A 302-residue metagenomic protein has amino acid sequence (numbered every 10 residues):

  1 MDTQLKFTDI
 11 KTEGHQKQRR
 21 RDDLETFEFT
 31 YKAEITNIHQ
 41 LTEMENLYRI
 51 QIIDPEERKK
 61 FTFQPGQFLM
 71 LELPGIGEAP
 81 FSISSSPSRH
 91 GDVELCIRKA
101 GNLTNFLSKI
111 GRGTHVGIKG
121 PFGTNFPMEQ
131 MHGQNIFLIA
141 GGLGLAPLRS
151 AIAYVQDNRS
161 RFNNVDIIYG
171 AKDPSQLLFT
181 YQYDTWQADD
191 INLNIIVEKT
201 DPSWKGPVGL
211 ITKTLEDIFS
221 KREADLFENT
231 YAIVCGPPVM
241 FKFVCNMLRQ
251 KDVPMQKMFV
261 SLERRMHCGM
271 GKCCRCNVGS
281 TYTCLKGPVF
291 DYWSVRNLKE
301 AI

Functional and structural regions predicted by a protein language model:
M1-T26, A301-I302: Short, Lys/Arg-enriched, disordered terminal segments
D2-T12, N102-H267: FNR/FR-type flavoprotein reductase catalytic core
H15-T114, K172-D173, K199: Ferredoxin-reductase
N37, S85, I195-V197, V260 (+1 more regions): Structural signal for conserved beta-strand scaffold positions within catalytic alpha/beta enzyme cores
V239, E263-P288: Local cysteine-cluster metal-coordination motifs and their immediate loop/turn environment, predominantly Fe-S cluster
G279, L285-K286, F290-I302: Short Fe-S-cluster ligation motifs
